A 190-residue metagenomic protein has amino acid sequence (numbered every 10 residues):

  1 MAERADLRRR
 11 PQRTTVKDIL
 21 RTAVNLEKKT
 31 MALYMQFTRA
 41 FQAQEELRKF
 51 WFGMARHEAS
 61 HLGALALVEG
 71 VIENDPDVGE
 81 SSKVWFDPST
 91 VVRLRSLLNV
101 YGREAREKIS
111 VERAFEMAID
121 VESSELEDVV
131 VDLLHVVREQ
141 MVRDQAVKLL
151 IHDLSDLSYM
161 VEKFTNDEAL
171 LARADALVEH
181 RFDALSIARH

Functional and structural regions predicted by a protein language model:
A2-H190: Non-heme di-metal
